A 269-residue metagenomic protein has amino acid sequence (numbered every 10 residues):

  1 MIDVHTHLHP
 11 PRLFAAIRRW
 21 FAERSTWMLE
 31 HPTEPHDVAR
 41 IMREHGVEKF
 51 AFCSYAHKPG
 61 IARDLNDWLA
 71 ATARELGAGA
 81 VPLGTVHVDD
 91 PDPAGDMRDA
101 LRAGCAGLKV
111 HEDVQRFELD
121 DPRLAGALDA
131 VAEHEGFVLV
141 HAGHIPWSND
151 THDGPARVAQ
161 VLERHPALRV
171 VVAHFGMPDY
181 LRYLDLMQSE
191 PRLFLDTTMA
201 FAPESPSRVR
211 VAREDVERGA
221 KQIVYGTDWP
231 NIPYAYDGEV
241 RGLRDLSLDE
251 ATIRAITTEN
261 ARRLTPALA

Functional and structural regions predicted by a protein language model:
I2-H9, D96, A100, R164 (+2 more regions): A generic "structured core" feature
I2-V4, L13-K49, K221-Q222, P233-A269: Mid-to-C-terminal alpha-helical segments outside catalytic/metal-binding sites
H5, M42, L69, A100 (+7 more regions): Conserved, mostly hydrophobic/aromatic
H5-P11, H141, H174: Histidine-centered divalent metal-coordination motifs
E48-K49, H57-V140, H144-P146, H152 (+2 more regions): Active-site gating/metal-coordination segments in enzymes
N66, P93-A94, D179-Y183, V240: Short, well-ordered alpha-helical microsegments
A106-G107, D120-V224: Catalytic pocket-lining loop regions of alpha/beta-barrel enzymes, especially the amidohydrolase/enolase/GH5 lineages
